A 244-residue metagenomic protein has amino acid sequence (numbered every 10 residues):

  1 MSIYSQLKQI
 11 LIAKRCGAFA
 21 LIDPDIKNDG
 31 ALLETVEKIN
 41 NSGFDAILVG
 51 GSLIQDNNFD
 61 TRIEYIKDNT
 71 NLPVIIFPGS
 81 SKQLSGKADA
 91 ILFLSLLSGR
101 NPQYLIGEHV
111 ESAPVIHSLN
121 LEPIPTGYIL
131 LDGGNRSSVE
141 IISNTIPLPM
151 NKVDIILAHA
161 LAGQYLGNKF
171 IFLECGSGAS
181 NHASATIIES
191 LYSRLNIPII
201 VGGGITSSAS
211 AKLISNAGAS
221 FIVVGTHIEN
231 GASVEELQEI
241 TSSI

Functional and structural regions predicted by a protein language model:
M1-I22, I26, S112-P125, D132: N-terminal amphipathic alpha-helix/helix-capping segment at the start of soluble metabolic enzymes
C16-L32, P78-S80, L130-I156, V201 (+1 more regions): Active-site mouth loops of central-metabolism enzymes
A18-I22, I47-V49, V74-I76, I91-F93 (+4 more regions): Hydrophobic faces of well-ordered beta-strands that scaffold small-molecule active sites in alpha/beta enzyme cores
E34-T35, I76, S80-F93, S190-V224: Catalytic cores of alpha/beta
V49-I54, A90, L94-L105, C175-G178 (+2 more regions): Glycine-rich phosphate-binding active-site loops on the catalytic face of alpha/beta enzymes
I63-N69, T226-I244: C-terminal helical cap(s) of enzyme catalytic domains, especially alpha/beta-barrels
Q83-Q164: Conserved anion-binding
I141-I188, I228-G231, E236: Glycine/Thr-rich beta-alpha phosphate-binding loop at enzyme active sites
